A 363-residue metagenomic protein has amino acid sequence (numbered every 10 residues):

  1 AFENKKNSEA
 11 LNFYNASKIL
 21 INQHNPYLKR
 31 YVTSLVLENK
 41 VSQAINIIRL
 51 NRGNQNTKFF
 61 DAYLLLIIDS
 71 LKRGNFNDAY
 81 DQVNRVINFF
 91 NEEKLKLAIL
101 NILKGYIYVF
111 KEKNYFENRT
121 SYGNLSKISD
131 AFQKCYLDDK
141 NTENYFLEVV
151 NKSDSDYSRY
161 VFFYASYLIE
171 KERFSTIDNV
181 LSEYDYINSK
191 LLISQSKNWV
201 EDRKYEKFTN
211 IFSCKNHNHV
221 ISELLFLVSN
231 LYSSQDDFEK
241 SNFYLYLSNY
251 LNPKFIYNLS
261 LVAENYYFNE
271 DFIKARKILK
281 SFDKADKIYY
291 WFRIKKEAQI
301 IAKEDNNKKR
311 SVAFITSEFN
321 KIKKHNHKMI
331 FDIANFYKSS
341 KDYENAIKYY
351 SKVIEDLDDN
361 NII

Functional and structural regions predicted by a protein language model:
A1-Y31, L37, I45, T57-K58 (+1 more regions): N-terminal leader/linker segments that initiate helical-solenoid repeat arrays
N4, E38, R73, K111 (+6 more regions): Structural motif corresponding to the intra-repeat A-B loop/turn of tetratricopeptide repeats
K5, I211-N216, D236-F238, N242 (+6 more regions): Repeat-based scaffolding regions
L11-N15, V41-N54, F76-F89, E112-N124 (+7 more regions): Alpha-helical repeat scaffolds
I21-L28, Q55-L65, F90-I102, R119-D130 (+9 more regions): Generic helix N-cap/helix-start motif at coil->alpha-helix transitions
Y31-S34, L225, Y232, V262-Y266 (+2 more regions): TPR/Sel1-like alpha-solenoid repeat signature
T33, I68, Y106, F132 (+5 more regions): Residue-level recognition of tetratricopeptide repeat
S194, N198-I221, L225-Y232: Extracellular/periplasmic ectodomains of large secreted or surface enzymes and adhesion receptors
